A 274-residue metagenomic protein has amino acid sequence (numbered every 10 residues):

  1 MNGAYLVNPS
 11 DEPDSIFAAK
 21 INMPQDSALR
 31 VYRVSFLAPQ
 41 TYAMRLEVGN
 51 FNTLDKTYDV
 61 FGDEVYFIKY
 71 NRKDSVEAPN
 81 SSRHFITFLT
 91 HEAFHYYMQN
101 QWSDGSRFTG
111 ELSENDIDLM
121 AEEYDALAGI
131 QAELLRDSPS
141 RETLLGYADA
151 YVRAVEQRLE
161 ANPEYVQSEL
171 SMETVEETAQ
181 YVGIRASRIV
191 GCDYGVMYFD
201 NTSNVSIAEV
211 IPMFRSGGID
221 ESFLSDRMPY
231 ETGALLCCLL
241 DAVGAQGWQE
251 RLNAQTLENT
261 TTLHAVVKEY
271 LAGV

Functional and structural regions predicted by a protein language model:
M1-G3, A28-R30, F36, Y42-A43 (+5 more regions): Non-catalytic terminal regions of proteins
M1-L37, T87, A179: N-terminal mature-domain "stem" immediately C-terminal to a signal peptide or N-terminal signal-anchor/transmembrane
I21-S82: Active-site scaffold of zinc-dependent metalloenzymes
D74-R83, N162-M172, S222-D226: Second-shell loop/turn segments in exported
P79-N80, F85, Y96-Q99, F108-T109: Long, acidic/polar, low-complexity amphipathic helices and coiled-coil-like
T87-N100, Q180: Active-site recognition of the HExxH zinc-binding catalytic motif
T90, E176, Q180-G183, G233 (+1 more regions): Extracytoplasmic/secreted envelope proteins and their assembly/folding machinery, especially bacterial periplasmic
N100-A161, Y165, E169-G195, F199-I211: Post-HExxH zinc-binding segment in Zn-dependent metallohydrolases
